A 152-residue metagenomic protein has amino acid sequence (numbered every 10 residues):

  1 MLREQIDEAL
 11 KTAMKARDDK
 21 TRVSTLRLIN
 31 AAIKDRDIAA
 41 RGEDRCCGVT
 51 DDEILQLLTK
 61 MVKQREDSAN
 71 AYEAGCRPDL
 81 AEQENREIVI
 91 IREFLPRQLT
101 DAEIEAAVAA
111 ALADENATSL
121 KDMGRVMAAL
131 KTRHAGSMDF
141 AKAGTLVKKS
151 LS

Functional and structural regions predicted by a protein language model:
M1-S152: Charged, compositionally biased, marginally structured helical/coil segments
